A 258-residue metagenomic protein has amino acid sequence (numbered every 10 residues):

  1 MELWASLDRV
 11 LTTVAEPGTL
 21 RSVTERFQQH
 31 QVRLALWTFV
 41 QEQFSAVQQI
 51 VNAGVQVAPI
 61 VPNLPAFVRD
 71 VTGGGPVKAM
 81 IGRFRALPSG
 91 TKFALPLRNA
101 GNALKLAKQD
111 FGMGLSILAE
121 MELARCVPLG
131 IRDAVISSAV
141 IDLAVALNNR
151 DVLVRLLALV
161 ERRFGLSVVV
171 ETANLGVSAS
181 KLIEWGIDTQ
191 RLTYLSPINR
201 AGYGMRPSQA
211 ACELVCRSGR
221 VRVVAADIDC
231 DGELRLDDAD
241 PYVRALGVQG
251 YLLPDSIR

Functional and structural regions predicted by a protein language model:
M1-G54, A239-Y242: N-terminal binding-site loop/beta-alpha segment at the start of enzyme catalytic domains that lines or forms
E2-W4, R33-L36, F44, G54-I60 (+5 more regions): Structural preference for beta-strand elements that scaffold enzyme active sites
W4-A15, V68-G74, D142-N148, Y203-R206: Short, flexible/disordered intra-domain loops and linkers
W4-T19, R98-L118, A146, D229-L234: Active-site mouth loops of central-metabolism enzymes
P17-H30, R83-A86, A103-I136, D142 (+4 more regions): Alpha/beta enzyme core
R21, Q41-V47, N52, I60-D70 (+1 more regions): N-terminal active-site wall of soluble small-molecule enzyme domains
V57-A119: Substrate-binding cleft of extracellular glycoside hydrolase catalytic domains
I141-R258: Beta/alpha (TIM)-barrel catalytic core signal, keyed to glycine-rich beta->alpha loops juxtaposed to Asp/Glu that bind
